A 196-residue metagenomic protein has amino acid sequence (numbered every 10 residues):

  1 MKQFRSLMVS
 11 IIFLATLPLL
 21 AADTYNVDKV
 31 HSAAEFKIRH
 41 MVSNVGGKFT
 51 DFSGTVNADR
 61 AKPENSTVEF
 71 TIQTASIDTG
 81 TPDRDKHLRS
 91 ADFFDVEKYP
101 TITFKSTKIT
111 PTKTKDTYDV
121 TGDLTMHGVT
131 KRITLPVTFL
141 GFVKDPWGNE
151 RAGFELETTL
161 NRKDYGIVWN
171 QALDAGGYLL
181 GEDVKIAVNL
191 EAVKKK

Functional and structural regions predicted by a protein language model:
M1-V9: Bacterial N-terminal signal peptides that target proteins for export
M8-P18: Bacterial N-terminal signal peptides
A21-K196: Low-complexity, acidic/polar, glycine-enriched regions of mature
